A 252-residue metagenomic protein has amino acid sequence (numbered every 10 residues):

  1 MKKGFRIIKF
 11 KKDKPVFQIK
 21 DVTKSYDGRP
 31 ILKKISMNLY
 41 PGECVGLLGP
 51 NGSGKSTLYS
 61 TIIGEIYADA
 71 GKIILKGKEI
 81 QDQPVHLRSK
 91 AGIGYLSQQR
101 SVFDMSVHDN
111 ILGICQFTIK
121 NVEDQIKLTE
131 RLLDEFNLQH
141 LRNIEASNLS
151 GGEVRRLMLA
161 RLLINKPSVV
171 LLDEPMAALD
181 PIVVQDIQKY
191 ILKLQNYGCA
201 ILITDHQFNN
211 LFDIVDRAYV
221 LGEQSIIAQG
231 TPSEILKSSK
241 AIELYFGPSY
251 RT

Functional and structural regions predicted by a protein language model:
D27, D109-D124, E135, P248-S249: ABC-type ATPase nucleotide-binding domains, specifically the catalytic core motifs of the NBD
L48-P50: The feature captures the beta-strand-to-loop junction immediately N-terminal to the Walker
I63: Helix-to-loop junction immediately C-terminal to a conserved catalytic motif
G71-E79, A91: Conserved ABC transporter NBD signature motif
E123-L141, K189-L192: Conserved ABC ATPase "signature" region
E145-L149, E153: Conserved ABC ATPase signature
V170-E174: Catalytic Walker B motif of ABC-type/P-loop ATPase nucleotide-binding domains
